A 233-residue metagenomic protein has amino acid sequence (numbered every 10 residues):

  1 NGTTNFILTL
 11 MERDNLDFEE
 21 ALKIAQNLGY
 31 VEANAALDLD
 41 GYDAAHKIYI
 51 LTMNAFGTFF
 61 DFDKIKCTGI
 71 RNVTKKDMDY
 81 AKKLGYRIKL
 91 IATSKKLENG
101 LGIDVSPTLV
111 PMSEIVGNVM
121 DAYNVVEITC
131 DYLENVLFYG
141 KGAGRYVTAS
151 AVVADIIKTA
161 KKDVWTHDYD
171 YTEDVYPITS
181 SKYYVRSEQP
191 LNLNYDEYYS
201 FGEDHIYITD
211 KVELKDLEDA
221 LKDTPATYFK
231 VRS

Functional and structural regions predicted by a protein language model:
T3-L8, I24, G29-A36, L101-R186: Catalytic, metal-anchored helix/loop core of enzyme active sites in primary metabolism
T3-N5, R13, E19: N-terminal beta-alpha lobe that positions the nucleotide/phosphoryl donor in ATP/NTP-coupled carboxylate activation
N5-M11, D63-K64: Glycine-rich phosphate-binding loop of ATP-grasp-fold ATP-dependent ligases
L10-M11, T52-A55, I156: Generic structural signal for hydrophobic core residues of well-folded globular domains
R13-D17, A55-F62, A160-V164: Short helix-capping/linker segments at secondary-structure and domain boundaries
E20-N118, Y123-V125, G144: Substrate-binding/catalytic subdomain of NAD(P)-dependent oxidoreductase enzymes
A92-S94, L109, Y132, G142 (+3 more regions): A broadly conserved detector of short glycine/acidic/proline-rich loop/turn motifs that flank catalytic sites and bind
I156-S233: A conserved regulatory-domain signal marking ACT and ACT-like small-molecule sensing domains and adjacent regulatory
